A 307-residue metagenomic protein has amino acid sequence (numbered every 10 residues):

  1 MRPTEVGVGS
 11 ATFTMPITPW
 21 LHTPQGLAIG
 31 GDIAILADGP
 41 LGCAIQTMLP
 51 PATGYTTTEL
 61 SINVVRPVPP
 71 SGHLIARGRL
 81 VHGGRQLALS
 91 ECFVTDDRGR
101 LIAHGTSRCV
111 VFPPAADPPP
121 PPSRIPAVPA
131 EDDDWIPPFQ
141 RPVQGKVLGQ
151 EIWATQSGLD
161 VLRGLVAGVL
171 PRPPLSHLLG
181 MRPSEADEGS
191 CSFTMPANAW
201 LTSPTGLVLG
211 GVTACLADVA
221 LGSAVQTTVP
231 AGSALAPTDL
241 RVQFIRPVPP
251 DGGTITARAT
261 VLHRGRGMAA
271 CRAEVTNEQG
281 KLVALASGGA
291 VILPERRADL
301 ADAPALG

Functional and structural regions predicted by a protein language model:
M1-G307: Terminal targeting signals and extreme-terminal segments of soluble enzymes
